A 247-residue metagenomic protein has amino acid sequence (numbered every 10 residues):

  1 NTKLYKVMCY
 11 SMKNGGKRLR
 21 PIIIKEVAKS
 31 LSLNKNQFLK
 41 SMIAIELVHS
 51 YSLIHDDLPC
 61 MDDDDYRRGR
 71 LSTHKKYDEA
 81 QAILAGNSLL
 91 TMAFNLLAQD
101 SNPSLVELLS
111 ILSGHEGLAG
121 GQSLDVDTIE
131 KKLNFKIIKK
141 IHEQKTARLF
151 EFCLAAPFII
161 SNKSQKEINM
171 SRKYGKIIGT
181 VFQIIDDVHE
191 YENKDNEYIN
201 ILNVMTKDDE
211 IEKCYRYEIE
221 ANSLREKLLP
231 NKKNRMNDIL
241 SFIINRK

Functional and structural regions predicted by a protein language model:
T2-E226, K232-I244: Mg2+-dependent prenyl diphosphate-binding active-site environment of isoprenoid biosynthetic enzymes
